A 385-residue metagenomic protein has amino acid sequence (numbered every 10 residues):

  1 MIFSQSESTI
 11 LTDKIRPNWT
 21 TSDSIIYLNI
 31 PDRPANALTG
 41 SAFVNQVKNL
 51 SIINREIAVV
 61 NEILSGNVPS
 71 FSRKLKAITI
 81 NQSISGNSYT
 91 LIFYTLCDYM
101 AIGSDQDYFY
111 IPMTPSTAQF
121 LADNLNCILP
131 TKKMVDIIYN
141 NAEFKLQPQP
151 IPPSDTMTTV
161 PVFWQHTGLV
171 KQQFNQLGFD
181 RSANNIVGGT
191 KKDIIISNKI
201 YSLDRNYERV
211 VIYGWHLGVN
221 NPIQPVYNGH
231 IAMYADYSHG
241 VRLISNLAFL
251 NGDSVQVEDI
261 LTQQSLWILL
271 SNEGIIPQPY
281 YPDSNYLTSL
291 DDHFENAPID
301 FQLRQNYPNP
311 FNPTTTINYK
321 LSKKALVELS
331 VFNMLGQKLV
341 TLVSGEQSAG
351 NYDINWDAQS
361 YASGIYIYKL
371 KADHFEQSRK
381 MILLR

Functional and structural regions predicted by a protein language model:
M1-T9, L290, K320, H374: Bacterial Sec-dependent N-terminal signal peptides
E7-K74, N228, L247, E258 (+2 more regions): N-terminal module-boundary/linker segments of secreted carbohydrate-active enzymes
I80-P112: Extracellular adhesion/carbohydrate-recognition regions
F109-M113, C127, W215-L287, I382: Disulfide-stabilized, aromatic/cysteine-rich ligand-recognition loop
P115-N185, L243: Conserved hydrophobic ligand-interaction patch in extracellular adhesion modules
V170-S238: Extracellular C-type lectin-like domains
D292-R385: C-terminal outer-membrane/trafficking sorting elements
